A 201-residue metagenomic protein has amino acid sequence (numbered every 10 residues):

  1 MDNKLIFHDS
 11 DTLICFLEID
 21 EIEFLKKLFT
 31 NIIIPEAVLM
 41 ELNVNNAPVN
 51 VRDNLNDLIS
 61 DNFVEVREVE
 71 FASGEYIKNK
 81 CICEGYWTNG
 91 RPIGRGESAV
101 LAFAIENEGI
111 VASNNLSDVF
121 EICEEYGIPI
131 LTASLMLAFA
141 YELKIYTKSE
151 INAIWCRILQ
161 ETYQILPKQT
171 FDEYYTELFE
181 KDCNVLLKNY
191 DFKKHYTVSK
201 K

Functional and structural regions predicted by a protein language model:
M1-L5, F16-N31, M40-N54, S60-D61 (+3 more regions): Feature 3881 marks metal-assisted phosphotransfer/nuclease machinery and their flanking interaction elements
L5-I6, I110: Structural motif
H8, S113-N114: Short beta-strand scaffold positions
H8-I14: Metabolite-binding pocket within alpha/beta catalytic cores that recognizes anionic/polar moieties
D11, A37, L116: Anionic group-transfer/hydrolysis microenvironments
P35, G96, N114-N115: Replace "coordinates the UDP/GDP/TDP-sugar" with "coordinates nucleotide-activated sugar donors
F63-N89: Acidic catalytic patch
G94-G109: Acidic, metal-associated active-site segment
